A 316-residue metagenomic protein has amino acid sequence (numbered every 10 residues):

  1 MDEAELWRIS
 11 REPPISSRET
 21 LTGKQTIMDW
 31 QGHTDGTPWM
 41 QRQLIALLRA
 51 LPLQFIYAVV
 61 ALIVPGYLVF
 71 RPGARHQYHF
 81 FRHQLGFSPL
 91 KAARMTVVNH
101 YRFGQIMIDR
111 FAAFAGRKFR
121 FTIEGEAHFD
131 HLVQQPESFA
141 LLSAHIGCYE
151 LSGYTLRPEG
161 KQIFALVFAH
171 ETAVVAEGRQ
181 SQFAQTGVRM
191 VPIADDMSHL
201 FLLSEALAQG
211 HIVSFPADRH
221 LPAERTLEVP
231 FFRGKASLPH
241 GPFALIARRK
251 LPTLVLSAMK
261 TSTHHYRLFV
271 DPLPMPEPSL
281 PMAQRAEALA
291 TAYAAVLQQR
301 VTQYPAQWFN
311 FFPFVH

Functional and structural regions predicted by a protein language model:
M1-E3, R11-T22: Short, basic, low-complexity termini and linkers enriched in Ser/Thr/Gly/Pro that act as targeting/leader peptides
T22-S143, A176-Q180, G187: Membrane-anchoring hydrophobic helices of lipid-metabolizing enzymes
K24, F87, P158, Q185-T186 (+1 more regions): Non-catalytic C-terminal accessory region of glycerolipid acyltransferases and related lyso-lipid remodeling enzymes
W39, G73, F121, D195 (+1 more regions): Soluble or luminal CAZymes and related metallo-dependent hydrolases
K91, E137-A194, H220-L227: Catalytic core of membrane glycerolipid acyltransferases/transacylases, capturing the structured, soluble-facing
F121-T122, I146, T172, I193-D196 (+2 more regions): A conditional alpha-helix N-cap/helix-loop micro-motif detector
T122, R189-V191, D271: General small-molecule cofactor/ligand-binding pocket signal
